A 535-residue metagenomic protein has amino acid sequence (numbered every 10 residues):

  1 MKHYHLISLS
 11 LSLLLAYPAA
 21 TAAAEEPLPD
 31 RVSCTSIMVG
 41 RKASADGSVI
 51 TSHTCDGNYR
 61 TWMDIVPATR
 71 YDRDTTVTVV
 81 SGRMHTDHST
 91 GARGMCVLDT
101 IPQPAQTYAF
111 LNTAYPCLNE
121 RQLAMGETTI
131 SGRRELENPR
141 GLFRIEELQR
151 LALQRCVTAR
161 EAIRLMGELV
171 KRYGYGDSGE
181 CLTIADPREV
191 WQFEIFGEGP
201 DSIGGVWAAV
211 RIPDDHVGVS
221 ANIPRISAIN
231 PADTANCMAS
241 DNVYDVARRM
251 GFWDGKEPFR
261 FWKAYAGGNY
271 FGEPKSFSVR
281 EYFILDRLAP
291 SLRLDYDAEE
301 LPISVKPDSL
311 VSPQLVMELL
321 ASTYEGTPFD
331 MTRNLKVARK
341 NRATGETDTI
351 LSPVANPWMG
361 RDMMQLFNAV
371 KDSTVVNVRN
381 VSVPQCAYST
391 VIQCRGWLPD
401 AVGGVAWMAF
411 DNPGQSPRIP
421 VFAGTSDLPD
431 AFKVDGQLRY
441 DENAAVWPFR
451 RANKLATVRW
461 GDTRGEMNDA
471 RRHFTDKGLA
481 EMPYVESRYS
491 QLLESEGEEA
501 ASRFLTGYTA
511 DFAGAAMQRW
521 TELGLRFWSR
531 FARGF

Functional and structural regions predicted by a protein language model:
M1-L9: Bacterial N-terminal signal peptides that target proteins for export
S8-Y17: Bacterial N-terminal signal peptides
A19-A23: Sec/Tat signal peptide C-region and signal peptidase I cleavage site
E25-I145, L165-Q314: A contiguous strand-loop segment
Q149-R155: Short, well-ordered beta-strand elements within core beta-sheets of diverse protein domains
R248-A401: Glycine-rich, aromatic-lined ligand/substrate-binding cores of catalytic and carbohydrate-binding domains
P353-S490: Substrate-recognition/cap regions that form aromatic- and gly/pro-loop-enriched pockets for small-molecule ligands
A470-F535: Histidine-centered catalytic/metal-binding microenvironments
